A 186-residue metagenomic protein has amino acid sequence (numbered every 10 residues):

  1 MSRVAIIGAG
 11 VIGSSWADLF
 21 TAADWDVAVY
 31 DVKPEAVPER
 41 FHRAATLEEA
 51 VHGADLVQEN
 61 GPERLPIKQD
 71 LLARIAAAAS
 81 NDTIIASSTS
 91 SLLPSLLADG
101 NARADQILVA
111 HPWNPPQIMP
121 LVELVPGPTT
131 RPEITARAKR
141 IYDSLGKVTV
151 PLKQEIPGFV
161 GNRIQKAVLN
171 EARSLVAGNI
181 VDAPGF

Functional and structural regions predicted by a protein language model:
M1-R40: NAD(P)+-binding Rossmann beta1-loop-alpha1 motif at the extreme N-terminus of oxidoreductases
A28, A44, Q58, L108-A110 (+1 more regions): Hydrophobic/aromatic beta-strand patches that form the interior of the parallel beta-sheet core in alpha/beta enzyme
V32, P38-I84, L92-L93: Rossmann-like NAD(P)-binding element
S87-Q154, G158, N162: Rossmann-fold dinucleotide-binding core
V125, P151-F186: Substrate-binding/catalytic subdomain of NAD(P)-dependent oxidoreductase enzymes
